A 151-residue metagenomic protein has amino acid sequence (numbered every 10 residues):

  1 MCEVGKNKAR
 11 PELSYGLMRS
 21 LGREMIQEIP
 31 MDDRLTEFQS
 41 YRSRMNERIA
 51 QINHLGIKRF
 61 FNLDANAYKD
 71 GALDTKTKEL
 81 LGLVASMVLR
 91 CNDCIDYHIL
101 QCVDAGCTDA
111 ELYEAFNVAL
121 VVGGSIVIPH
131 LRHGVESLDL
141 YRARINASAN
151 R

Functional and structural regions predicted by a protein language model:
C2, S14-T77, H130-R151: Acidic, glycine/proline-rich low-complexity segments that act as flexible tails and inter-domain linkers
K6-N7: Polybasic, lysine-rich low-complexity intrinsically disordered segments
L63, L83, A115-A119, S137: Short acidic/histidine-centered micro-motifs embedded in hydrophobic/aromatic stretches that mark compact functional
A72-L89, D109-A115: Immediate flanking context of iron-sulfur cluster ligation sites
C91-C94: Short cysteine clusters
Y97-D109: Iron-sulfur (Fe-S) cluster-binding segments and ferredoxin-like electron-carrier domains, especially [2Fe-2S]
N117-H133: Short Fe-S-cluster ligation motifs
